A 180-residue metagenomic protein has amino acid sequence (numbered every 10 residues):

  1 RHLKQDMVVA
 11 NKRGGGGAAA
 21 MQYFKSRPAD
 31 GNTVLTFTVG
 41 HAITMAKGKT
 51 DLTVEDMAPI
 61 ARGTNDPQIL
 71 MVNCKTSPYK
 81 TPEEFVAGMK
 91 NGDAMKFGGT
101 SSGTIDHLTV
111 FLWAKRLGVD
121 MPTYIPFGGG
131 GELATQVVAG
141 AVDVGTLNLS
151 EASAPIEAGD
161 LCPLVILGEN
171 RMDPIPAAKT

Functional and structural regions predicted by a protein language model:
R1-D56, D93, S102, R116-P155: N-terminal (or domain-start) structured segment
N32-L35, D51-I69, K96-G98, P163: A structural signal for short loop-to-beta-strand junctions that line the ligand-binding cleft of periplasmic/secreted
V39, N73-P78, T100-T104, G168-M172: Short coil/turn segments
A42-K49, G63-S77, F111-R116: Periplasmic solute-binding protein
I43-M57, A61-G63, D173-T180: Hinge/lid segment of periplasmic solute-binding proteins
N65, A152-T180: C-terminal lobe and pocket-closing loops of periplasmic/extracytoplasmic Venus-flytrap solute-binding proteins
C74-D93, A178-K179: Flexible hinge/capping segments at coil-to-helix
V86-G103, C162: Short loop->beta-strand "edge-of-pocket" segments that line small-molecule binding or catalytic clefts across diverse
